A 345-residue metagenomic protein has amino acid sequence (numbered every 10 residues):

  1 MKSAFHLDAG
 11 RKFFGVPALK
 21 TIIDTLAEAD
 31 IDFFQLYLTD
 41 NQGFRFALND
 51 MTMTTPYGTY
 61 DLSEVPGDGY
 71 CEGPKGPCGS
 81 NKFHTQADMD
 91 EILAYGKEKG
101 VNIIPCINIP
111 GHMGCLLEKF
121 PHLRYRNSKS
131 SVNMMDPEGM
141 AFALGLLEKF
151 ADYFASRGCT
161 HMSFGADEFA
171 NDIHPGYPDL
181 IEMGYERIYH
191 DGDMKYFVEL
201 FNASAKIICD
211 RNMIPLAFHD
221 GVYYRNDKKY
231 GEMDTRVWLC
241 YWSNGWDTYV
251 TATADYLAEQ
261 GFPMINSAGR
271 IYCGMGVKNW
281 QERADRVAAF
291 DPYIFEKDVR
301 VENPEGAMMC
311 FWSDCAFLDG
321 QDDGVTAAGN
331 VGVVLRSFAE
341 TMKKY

Functional and structural regions predicted by a protein language model:
K2-H6, F33-Q35, G100-I104, C159-S163 (+4 more regions): Structural preference for beta-strand elements that scaffold enzyme active sites
S3-A18, E28, K129-E138: Active-site mouth loops of central-metabolism enzymes
D8-K12, T39-N41, N108-H112, D167-F169 (+4 more regions): Active-site beta-loop-alpha junctions enriched in small/polar residues
A18-N41: Catalytic domains of carbohydrate-active enzymes, especially glycoside hydrolases
A27-E28, K97, A155, C209: Non-catalytic positions within long, well-ordered alpha-helices that form the structural scaffold/packing of enzyme
N41-K97, H112-M140, A170-G192: Aromatic- and acidic-residue-enriched carbohydrate-binding clefts of CAZyme catalytic domains
P121-W238, W242-Y256, G261: Active-site neighborhood of glycoside hydrolase catalytic domains
P215-D220, K228-Y345: Flexible, acidic glycine-rich loops studded with aromatic residues
